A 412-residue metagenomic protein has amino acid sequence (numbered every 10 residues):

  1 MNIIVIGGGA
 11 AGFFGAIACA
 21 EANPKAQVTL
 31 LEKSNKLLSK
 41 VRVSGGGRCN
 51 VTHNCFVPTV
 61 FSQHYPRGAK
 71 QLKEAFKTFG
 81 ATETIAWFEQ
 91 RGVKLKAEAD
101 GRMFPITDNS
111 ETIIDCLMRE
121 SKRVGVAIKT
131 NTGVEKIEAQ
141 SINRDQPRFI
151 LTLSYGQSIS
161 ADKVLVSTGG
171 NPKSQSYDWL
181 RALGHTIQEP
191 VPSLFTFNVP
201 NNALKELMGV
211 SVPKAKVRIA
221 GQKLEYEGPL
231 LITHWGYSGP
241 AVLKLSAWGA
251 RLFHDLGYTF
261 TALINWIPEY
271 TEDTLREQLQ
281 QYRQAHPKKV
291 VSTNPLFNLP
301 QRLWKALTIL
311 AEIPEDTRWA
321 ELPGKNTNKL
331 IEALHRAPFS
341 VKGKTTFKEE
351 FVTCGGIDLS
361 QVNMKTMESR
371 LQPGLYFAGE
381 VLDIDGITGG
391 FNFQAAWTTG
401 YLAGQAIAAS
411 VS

Functional and structural regions predicted by a protein language model:
M1-A11: Beta1/beta-strand and adjacent pyrophosphate-binding region of the FAD-binding site in flavoprotein oxidoreductases
I4, A20-G46: Glycine-rich FAD pyrophosphate-binding loop
I4-I6, L31, V134, S158-N171 (+4 more regions): Short hydrophobic core segments
N35-L37, V43, V51, C55-P58 (+2 more regions): An anion/pyrophosphate-binding glycine-rich loop and adjacent beta-alpha core in soluble alpha-beta enzymes
R48-A97: Glycine-rich active-site loop/strand segments that organize a redox cofactor
K129-T130, A306-D385: A glycine-rich dinucleotide-binding beta-alpha-beta segment and adjacent secondary-structure elements that constitute
T130-P147: A conserved short coil-to-beta-strand element within the FAD-binding core of flavoproteins
K163, S167-L183, D383-V411: A conserved FAD-binding loop/helix module that cradles the flavin
